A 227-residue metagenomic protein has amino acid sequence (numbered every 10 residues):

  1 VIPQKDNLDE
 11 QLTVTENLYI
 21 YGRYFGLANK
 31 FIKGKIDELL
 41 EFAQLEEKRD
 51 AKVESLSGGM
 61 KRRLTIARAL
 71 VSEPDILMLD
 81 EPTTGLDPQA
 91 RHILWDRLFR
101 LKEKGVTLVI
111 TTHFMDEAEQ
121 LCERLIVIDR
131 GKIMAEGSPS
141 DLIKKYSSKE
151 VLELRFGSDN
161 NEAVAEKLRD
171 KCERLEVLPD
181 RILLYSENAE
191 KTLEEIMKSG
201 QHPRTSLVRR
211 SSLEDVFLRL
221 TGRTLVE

Functional and structural regions predicted by a protein language model:
Y19, R23, K30-K48: Conserved ABC ATPase "signature" region
K52-L56: Conserved ABC ATPase signature
I66: Hydrophobic anchor residue at the start of the ABC signature
E73: Conserved catalytic motifs of ABC-family nucleotide-binding domains
L77-D80: Catalytic Walker B motif of ABC-type/P-loop ATPase nucleotide-binding domains
W95-E187: ABC transporter nucleotide-binding domain
